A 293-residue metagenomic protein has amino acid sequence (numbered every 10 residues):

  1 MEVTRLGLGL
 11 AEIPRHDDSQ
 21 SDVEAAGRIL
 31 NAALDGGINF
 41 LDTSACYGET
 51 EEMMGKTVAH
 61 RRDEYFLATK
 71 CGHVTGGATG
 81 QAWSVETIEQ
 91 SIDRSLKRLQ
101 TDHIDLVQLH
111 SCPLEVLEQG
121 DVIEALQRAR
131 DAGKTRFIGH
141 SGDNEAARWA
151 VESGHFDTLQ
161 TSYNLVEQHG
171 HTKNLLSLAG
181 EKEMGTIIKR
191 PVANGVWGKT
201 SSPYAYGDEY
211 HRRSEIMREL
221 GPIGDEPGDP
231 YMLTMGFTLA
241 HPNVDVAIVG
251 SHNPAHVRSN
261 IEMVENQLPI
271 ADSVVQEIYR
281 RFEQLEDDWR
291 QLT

Functional and structural regions predicted by a protein language model:
M1-Y65: N-terminal binding-site loop/beta-alpha segment at the start of enzyme catalytic domains that lines or forms
V3-G7, N39-F40, C46, E64-A68 (+5 more regions): Structural preference for beta-strand elements that scaffold enzyme active sites
L8, A33, L41, M54 (+10 more regions): Conserved, mostly hydrophobic/aromatic
A11-I13, S44-C46, K70-V74, L109-L114 (+4 more regions): Active-site beta-loop-alpha junctions enriched in small/polar residues
D17, N31, G77-V166, G170 (+2 more regions): Glycine/proline-rich, positively charged, aromatic-decorated active-site loop/lid region on the catalytic face
I29, L34, N39, S153-G154 (+1 more regions): Structured C-terminal cap/extension of enzyme domains
E51-C71, E124-T135: Alpha-helix-loop-beta-strand connector modules within alpha/beta enzyme cores
E64-L67, F156-N164, Q267-V274: Short hydrophobic/aromatic-enriched beta-strand-loop microsegments
